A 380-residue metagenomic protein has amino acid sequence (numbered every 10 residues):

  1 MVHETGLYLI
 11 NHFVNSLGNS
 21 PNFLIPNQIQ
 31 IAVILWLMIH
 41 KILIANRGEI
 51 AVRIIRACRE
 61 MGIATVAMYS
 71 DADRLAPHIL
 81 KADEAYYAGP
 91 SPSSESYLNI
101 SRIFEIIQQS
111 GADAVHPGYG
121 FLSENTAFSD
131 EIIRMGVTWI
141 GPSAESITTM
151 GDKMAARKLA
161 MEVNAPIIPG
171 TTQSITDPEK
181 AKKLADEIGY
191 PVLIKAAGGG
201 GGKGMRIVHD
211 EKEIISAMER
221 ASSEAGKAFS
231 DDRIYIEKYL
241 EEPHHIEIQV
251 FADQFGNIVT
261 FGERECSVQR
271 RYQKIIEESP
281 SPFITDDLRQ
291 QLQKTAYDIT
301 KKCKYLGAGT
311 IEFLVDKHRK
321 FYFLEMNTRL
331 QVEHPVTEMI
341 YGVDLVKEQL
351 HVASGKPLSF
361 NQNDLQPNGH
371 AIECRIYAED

Functional and structural regions predicted by a protein language model:
H12, N22, P26, I31-E162 (+1 more regions): ATP-binding N-terminal substructure of ATP-dependent carboxylate-amine bond-forming enzymes
L43-E60, A85, Q108-S110, I133 (+5 more regions): ATP-dependent carboxylate activation and anion-phosphoryl transfer catalytic cores that bind Mg-ATP to form
G170-T171: Conserved beta3 strand of the protein kinase N-lobe
K183-L193: Acidic/histidine-enriched active-site and ligand-binding environments that engage anionic O-linkages
